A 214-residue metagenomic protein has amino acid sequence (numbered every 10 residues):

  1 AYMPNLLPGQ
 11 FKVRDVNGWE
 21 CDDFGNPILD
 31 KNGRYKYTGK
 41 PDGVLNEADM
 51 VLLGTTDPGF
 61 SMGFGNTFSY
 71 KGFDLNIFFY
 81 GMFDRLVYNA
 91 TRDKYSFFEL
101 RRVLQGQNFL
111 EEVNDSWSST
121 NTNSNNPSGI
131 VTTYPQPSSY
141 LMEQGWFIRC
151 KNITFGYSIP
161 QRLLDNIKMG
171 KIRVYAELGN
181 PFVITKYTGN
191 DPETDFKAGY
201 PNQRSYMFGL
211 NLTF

Functional and structural regions predicted by a protein language model:
A1-Q10, L100, V113-S116, P135 (+1 more regions): C-terminal beta-signal and terminal closure region of outer-membrane beta-barrel proteins
A1-T56: Conserved small-residue
N5-L6, Q10, N26, M82-V174 (+1 more regions): Extracytoplasmic gating/loop element in the C-terminal half of outer-membrane beta-barrel translocons and assembly
F60, K71-F73, W146, K168-I172 (+1 more regions): Outer-envelope beta-barrel architecture signal
G63-G65, N152-G156, M207-G209: Membrane-embedded beta-strand positions in outer-membrane beta-barrel channels/transporters
S69, Y80-M82, E177-P181, T213: Outer-membrane beta-barrel pore domains and translocons
G72-I77, R162-L163: Repeated loop/turn-to-beta-strand initiation elements of outer-membrane beta-barrel proteins
I77, V174-A176, L210: Membrane-embedded beta-strand positions of outer-membrane beta-barrel proteins
